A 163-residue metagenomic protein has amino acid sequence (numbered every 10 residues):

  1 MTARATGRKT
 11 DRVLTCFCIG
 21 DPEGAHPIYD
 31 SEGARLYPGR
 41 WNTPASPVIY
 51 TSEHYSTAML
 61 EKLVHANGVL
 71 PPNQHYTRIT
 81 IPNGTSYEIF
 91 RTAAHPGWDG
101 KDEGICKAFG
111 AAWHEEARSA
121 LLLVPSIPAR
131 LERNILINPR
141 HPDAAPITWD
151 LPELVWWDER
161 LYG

Functional and structural regions predicted by a protein language model:
T2-D30, T43, V69-G163: Active-site and NAD+-binding cores of ADP-ribose-processing enzymes
G24-W41, S52-H54, L63-H65, N73: A glycine-rich, hydrophobic loop/mini-helix early in the fold
G33, T51-S52, A58, G110 (+1 more regions): Small-side-chain structural scaffolding
P38, L60, T77-I81: A sequence-level detector of short, solvent-exposed, charge-rich linear segments
W41-E61, H65, I135-R140: Extended catalytic/binding region for NAD+/ADP-ribose chemistry, centered on the ART fold
